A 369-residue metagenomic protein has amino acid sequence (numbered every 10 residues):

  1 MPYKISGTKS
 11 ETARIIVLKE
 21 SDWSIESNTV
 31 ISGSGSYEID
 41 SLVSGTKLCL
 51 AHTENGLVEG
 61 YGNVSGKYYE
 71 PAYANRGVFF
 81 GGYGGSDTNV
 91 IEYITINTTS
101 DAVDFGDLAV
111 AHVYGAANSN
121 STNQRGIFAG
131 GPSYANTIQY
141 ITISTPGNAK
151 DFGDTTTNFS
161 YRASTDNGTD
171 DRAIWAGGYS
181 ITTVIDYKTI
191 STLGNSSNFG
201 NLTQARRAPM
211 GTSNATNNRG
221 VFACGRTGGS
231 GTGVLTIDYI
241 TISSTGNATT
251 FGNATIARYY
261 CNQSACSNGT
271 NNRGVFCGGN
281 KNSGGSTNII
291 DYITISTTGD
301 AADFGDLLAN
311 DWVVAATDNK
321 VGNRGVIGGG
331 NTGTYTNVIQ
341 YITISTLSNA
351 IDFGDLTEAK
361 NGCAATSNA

Functional and structural regions predicted by a protein language model:
M1-A369: Polar, enzyme-active/binding microenvironments
